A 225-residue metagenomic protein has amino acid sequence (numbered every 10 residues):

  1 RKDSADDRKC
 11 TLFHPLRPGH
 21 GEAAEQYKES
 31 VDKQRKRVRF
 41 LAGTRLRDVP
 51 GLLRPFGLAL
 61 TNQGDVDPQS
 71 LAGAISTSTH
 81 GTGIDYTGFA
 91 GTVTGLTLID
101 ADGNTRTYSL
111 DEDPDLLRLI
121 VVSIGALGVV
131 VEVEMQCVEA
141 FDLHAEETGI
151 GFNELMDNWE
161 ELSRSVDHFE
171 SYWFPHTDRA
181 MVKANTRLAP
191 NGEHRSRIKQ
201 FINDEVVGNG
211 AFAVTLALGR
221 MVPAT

Functional and structural regions predicted by a protein language model:
R1-T225: Noncatalytic alpha-helical scaffold of FAD-dependent oxidoreductases
